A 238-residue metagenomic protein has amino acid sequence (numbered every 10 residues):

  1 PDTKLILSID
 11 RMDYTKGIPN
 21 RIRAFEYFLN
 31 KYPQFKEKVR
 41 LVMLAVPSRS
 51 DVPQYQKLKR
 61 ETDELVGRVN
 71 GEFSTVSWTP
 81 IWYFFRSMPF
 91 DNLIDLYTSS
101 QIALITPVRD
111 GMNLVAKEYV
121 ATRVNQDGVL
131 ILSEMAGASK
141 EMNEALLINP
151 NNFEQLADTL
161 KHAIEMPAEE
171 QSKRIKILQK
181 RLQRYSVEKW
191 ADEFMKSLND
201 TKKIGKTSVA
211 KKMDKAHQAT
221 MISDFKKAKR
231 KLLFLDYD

Functional and structural regions predicted by a protein language model:
P1-T15, V42: Conserved donor-binding/catalytic core segment of Leloir-type glycosyltransferases
K4, V39, K231-L232: Alpha/beta-hydrolase fold active-site loops
I9, M43-P47, L235-D238: Short loop/turn segments at strand-loop or loop-helix junctions that form parts of catalytic or ligand-binding pockets
D13-L29: A conserved mid-protein helix/loop that constitutes part of the nucleotide-sugar donor-binding site
L29-V42, T98-R184, D192-K196: Catalytic binding pocket for nucleotide-activated donors in carbohydrate/polymer assembly enzymes
A45-D91: Nucleotide-activated donor-binding/catalytic signature segment of Leloir-type glycosyltransferases, i.e., the conserved
T62, K180-Y237: Non-catalytic pre-domain segments flanking phosphatase-related domains
P89-S100: Short acidic alpha-helix that forms the nucleotide-activated donor recognition element in Leloir-type transferases
